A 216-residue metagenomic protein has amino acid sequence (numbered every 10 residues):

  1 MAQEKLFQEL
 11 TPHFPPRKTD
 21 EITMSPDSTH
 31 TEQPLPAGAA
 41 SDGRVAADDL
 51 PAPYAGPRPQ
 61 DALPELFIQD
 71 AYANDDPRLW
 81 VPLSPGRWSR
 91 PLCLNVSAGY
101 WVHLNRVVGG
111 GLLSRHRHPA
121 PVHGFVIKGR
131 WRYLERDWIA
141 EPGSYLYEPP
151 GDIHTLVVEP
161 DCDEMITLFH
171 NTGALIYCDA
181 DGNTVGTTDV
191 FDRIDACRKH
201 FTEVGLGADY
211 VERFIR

Functional and structural regions predicted by a protein language model:
A2-G99, V185-T188, D195, K199-R216: A short, N-terminal "cap"/entry segment at the start of jelly-roll beta-barrel domains of the cupin/DSBH fold
G86-C93, A98-R117, P150-I153: Conserved short histidine dyad/triad with adjacent acidic residue
L104-V107, V126-G129, L156, I166-H170: Short, well-ordered beta-strand segments in beta-rich or mixed alpha/beta enzyme and ligand-binding folds
V108-G110, H118-E135: Glycine- and acidic-residue-biased ligand/ion/polar-headgroup-sensing regions
R117-P119, W138-I139, E159-D161: Short glycine/proline-enriched turns and hinge-like loops at secondary-structure junctions
L134-I153: Short acidic-glycine-tyrosine-enriched beta hairpin
P149, D192-R193: C-terminal and inter-domain tail/linker signature
P150-A180: Ligand-binding loop in jelly-roll beta-barrel domains
